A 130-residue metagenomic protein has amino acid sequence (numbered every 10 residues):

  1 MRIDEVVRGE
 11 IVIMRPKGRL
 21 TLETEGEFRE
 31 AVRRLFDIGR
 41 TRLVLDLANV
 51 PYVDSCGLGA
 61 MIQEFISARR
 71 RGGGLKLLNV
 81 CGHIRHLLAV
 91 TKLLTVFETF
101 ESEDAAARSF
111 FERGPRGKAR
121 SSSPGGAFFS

Functional and structural regions predicted by a protein language model:
M1-R15, F129: Short beta-strand/loop segment at the start of cytosolic alpha/beta domains
R8-E10, A48, D104: Conserved catalytic submotifs in the C-terminal HATPase_c
R15, G82-H83, P124: Short, charged low-complexity linear motifs
R19-F97: Amphipathic alpha-helical interaction surfaces in cytosolic regulatory modules
E25, E103-D104: Residues at or immediately preceding the N-termini of alpha-helices
G82, D104-A105: Acidic phosphotransfer microenvironment of two-component signaling modules
E98-S102: Short acidic-hydrophobic, aromatic-tinged amphipathic segments that line or gate anion-handling sites
R108-S130: Intrinsically disordered or compositionally simple regulatory linkers and C-terminal tails in signal-transduction
